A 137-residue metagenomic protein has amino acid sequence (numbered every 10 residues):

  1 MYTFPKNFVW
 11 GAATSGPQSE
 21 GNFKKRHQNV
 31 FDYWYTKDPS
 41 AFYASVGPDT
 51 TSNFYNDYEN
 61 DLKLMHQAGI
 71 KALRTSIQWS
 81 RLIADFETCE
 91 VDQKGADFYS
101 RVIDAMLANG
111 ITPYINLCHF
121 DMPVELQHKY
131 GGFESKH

Functional and structural regions predicted by a protein language model:
M1-Q67: N-terminal carbohydrate-binding accessory modules
F23, L62-H137: Substrate-binding cleft and catalytic face of glycoside hydrolase catalytic domains, especially the flexible beta-alpha
